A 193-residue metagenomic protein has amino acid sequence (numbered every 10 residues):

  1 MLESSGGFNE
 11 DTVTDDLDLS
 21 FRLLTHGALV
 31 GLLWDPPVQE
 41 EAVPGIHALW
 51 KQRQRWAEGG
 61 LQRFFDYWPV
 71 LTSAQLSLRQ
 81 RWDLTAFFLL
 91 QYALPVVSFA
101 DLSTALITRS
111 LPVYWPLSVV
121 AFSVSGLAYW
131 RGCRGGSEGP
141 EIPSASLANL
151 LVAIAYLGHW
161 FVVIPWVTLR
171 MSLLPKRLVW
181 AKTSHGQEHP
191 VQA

Functional and structural regions predicted by a protein language model:
M1-S77, L89, K182, Q187 (+1 more regions): Non-transmembrane catalytic domains and loops of membrane-associated enzymes and transporters that build or traffic
P37, S77-R79, E141-A145: Short amphipathic alpha-helical segments, especially helix-boundary/capping motifs
I46, W50, L78-T85, L147 (+1 more regions): Alpha-helical membrane-protein architecture signal
A86-P175: Membrane-embedded multi-pass helical conduit in multi-pass membrane proteins, especially envelope-biosynthetic
P143, R170, L174-A193: Glycosyltransferases that elongate glycans
